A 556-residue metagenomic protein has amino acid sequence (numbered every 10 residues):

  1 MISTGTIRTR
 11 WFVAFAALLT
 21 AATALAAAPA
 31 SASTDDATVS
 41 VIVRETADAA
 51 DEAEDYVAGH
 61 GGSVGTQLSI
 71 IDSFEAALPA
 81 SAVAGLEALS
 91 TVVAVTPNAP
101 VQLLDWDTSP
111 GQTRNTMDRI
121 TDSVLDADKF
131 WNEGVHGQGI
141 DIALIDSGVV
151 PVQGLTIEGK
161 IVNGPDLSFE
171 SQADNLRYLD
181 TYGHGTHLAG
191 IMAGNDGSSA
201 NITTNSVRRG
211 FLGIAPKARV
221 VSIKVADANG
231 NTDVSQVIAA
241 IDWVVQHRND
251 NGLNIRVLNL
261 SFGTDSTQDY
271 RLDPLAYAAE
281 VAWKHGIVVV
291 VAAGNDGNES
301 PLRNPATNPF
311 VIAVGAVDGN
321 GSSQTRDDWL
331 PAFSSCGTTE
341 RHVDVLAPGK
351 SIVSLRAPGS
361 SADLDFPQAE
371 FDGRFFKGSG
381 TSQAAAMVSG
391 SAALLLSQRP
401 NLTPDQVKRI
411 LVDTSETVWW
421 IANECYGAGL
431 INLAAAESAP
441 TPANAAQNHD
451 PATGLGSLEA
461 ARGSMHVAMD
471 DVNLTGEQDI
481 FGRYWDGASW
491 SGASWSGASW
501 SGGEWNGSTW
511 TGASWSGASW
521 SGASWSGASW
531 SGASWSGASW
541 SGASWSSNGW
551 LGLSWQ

Functional and structural regions predicted by a protein language model:
I2-A32: Secretory targeting and sorting signals
S3, D51-D122, A127-N132, I157: Autoinhibitory propeptides
A32-D35, P79-A82, D105-L144, F169-H184 (+2 more regions): N-terminal domain-start motif of subtilase-like serine proteases
V41, V93, I120-D174, T181-N201 (+7 more regions): Acidic-leg catalytic submotif of subtilisin-like serine proteases
S63, K129-P165, F169-S235, N251-V257 (+10 more regions): Subtilisin-like serine protease catalytic core
G65, V207, F211-L212, I255-S261 (+6 more regions): C-terminal subdomain of the subtilisin-like protease fold in secreted/lumenal serine endopeptidases
D146, A306-A393, S397, A435 (+8 more regions): Extracellular S/T/G-rich loop segment that most often corresponds to the catalytic His/Ser-adjacent loop
I241-D269, A292: Short acidic, glycine-rich surface-loop motifs adjacent to enzyme active sites
